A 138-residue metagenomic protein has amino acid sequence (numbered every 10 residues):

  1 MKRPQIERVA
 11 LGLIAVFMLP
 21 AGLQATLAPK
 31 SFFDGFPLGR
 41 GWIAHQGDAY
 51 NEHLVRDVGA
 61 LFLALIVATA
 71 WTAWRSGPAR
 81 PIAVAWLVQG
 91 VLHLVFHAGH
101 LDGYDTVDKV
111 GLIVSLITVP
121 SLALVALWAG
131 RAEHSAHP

Functional and structural regions predicted by a protein language model:
M1-A21: Cytosolic juxtamembrane helix and N-cap/initiation of the first transmembrane helix
V16-L54, G59: Hydrophobic transmembrane helix segments
D57-I66, T118-P120: Core segments of transmembrane alpha-helices that mediate helix-helix packing or line hydrophobic substrate/ligand
I66-V84: Juxtamembrane helix-break-helix junctions at the cytosolic face of small multi-pass alpha-helical membrane proteins
I82-H97, L116-L122: Hydrophobic alpha-helical membrane segments
Y104-L116: Non-cytosolic membrane-interface motifs at loop->transmembrane helix junctions
V119-P138: Membrane-water interface at the C-terminal end of transmembrane alpha helices
